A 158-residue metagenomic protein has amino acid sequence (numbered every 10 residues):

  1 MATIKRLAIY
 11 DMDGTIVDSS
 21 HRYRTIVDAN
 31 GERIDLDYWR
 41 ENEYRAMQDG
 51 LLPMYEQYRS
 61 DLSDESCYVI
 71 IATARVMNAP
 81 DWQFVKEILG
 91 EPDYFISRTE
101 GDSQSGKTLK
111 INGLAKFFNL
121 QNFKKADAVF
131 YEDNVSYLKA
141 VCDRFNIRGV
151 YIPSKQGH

Functional and structural regions predicted by a protein language model:
A2-Q104: Alpha-helical substrate-recognition element adjacent to the catalytic core
R22, I26-V27, F95, K124 (+2 more regions): Generic marker of "main functional regions" within proteins
N30-G31, G50, N119-N122, N146: Short, flexible coil/linker elements and helix-boundary hinge sites characteristic of intrinsically disordered
D49, Y55-E56, S105-G106, G113 (+2 more regions): General structural signal for secondary-structure boundaries
R59-S63, F118, C142: Surface-exposed amphipathic alpha-helices with a cationic face
M77-A128, Y137, D143: Substrate-recognition "cap/lid" segment bordering the active-site pocket of phosphatases
K125-H158: Acidic, Mg2+-coordinating phosphoryl-transfer loop and its flanking beta/alpha structural elements, shared across
